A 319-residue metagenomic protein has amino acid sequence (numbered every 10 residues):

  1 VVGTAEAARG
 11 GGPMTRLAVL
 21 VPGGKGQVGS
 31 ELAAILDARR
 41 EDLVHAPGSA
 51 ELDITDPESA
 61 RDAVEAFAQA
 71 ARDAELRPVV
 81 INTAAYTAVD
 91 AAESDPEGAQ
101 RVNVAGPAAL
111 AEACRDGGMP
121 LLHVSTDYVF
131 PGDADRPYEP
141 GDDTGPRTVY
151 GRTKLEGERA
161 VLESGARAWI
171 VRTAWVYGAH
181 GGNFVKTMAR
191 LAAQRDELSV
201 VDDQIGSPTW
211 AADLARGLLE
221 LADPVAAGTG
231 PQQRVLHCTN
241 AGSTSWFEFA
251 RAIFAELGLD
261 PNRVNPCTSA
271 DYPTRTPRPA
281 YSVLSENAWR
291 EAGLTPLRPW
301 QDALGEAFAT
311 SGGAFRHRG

Functional and structural regions predicted by a protein language model:
A18-D37: N-terminal Rossmann NAD(P)H-binding glycine-rich loop of SDR-like oxidoreductase domains
P22, P47, T83-A84, L121-D127 (+2 more regions): SDR active-site strand-loop-helix element
V44-A63: Adenosine-cofactor binding site in Rossmann-like domains, unifying the SAM/SAH pocket of S-adenosylmethionine-dependent
P57-V102, A113-R115: NAD(P)H-binding glycine-rich loop region in Rossmannoid oxidoreductase-like domains and their noncatalytic homologs
S94, R101, A105-A109, D116 (+2 more regions): Catalytic helix-loop patch of NAD(P)-dependent Rossmann-fold dehydrogenases
A160-P208, A212-D213, L219-E220: NAD(P)-dependent short-chain dehydrogenase/reductase
G217, P224-T276, F315-G319: Mid/C-terminal beta-alpha module of Rossmann-like enzyme folds, strongest in SDR-family dehydrogenases/epimerases
S245-R251, T268-A307, F315-R316: Conserved C-terminal active-site "lid" loop/helix of NAD(P)H-dependent oxidoreductases that clamps the redox cofactor
